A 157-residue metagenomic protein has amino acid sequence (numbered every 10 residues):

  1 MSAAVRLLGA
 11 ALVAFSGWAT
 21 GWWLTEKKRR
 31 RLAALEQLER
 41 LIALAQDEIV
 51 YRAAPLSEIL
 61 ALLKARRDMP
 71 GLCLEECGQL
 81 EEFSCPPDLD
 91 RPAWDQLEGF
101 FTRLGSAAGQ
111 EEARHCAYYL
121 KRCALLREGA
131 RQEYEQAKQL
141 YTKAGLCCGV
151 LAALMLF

Functional and structural regions predicted by a protein language model:
M1-A19, R30-A34, P86-L97, A137 (+1 more regions): Membrane-targeting and insertion segments and their boundary/processing signals
S2-E76: Juxtamembrane/interface alpha-helical elements of multi-pass membrane proteins
R6, R29-R31, R40, R52 (+7 more regions): Arginine residue identity/basic-tract feature
V13, T20-W23, A34, L44 (+6 more regions): Sparse, context-dependent recognition of short Cys/His-centered cofactor- or disulfide-binding micro-motifs
E36, R40-A43, D95-G99, Y118-K121 (+1 more regions): Generic structural signal for well-ordered, non-membrane alpha-helices
A45-E48, A53-Q110, R114-A117: Glycine- and small-hydrophobic-enriched helix-loop-helix hairpins
G105-C148: Membrane-interface, cytosolic juxtamembrane amphipathic helix immediately N-terminal to a transmembrane helix, enriched
G149-F157: Juxtamembrane "helix exit" motif at the C-terminal ends of alpha-helical transmembrane segments in multi-pass membrane
